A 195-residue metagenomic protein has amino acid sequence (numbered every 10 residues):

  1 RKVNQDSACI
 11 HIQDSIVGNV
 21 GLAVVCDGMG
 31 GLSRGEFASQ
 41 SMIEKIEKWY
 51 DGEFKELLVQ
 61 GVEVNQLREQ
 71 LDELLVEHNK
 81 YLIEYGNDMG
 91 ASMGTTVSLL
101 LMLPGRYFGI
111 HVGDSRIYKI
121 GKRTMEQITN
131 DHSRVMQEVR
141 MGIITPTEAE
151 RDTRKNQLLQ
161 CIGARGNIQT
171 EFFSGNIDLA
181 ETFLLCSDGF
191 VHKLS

Functional and structural regions predicted by a protein language model:
R1-S195: PP2C/PPM-type serine/threonine phosphatase catalytic domain
